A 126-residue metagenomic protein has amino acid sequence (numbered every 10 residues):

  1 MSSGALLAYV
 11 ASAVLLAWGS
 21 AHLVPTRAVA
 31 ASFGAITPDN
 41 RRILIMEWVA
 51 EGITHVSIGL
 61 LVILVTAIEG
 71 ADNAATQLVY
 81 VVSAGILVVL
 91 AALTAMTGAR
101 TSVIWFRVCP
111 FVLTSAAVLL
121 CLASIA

Functional and structural regions predicted by a protein language model:
M1-Y9, L64-Q77, C121-A126: Helix-coil boundary and interhelical linker segments in multi-pass alpha-helical membrane proteins
A5, R41, A74-L78, S102-V112: Non-cytosolic membrane-interface motifs at loop->transmembrane helix junctions
A13, A17-V29, N40-I68, V82-V89: Core segments of alpha-helical transmembrane spans in multipass integral membrane proteins
S32-A35: Membrane-interface interhelical connector segments
T37-I43, T66-Q77, L93-A99: Short juxtamembrane and helix-loop transition motifs at transmembrane-helix boundaries in membrane proteins
I43-M46, P110-A126: Small-residue-rich segments of transmembrane alpha-helices in multi-pass membrane proteins, especially helix faces
G70, A91-V108, L120-A126: Membrane-helix boundary connector in multi-pass membrane proteins
V81-A91, F106-L113: Short hydrophobic alpha-helical membrane-embedded segments
